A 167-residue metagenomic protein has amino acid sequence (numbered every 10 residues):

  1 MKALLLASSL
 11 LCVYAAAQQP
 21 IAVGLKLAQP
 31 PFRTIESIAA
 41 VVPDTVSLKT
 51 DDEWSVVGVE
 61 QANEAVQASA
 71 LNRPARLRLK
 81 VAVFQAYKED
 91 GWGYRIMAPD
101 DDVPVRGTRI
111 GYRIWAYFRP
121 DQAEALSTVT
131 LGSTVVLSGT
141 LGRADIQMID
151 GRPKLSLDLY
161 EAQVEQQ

Functional and structural regions predicted by a protein language model:
A3-V13: Sec-dependent N-terminal signal peptides
Q18-Q167: OB-fold and OB-like single-stranded nucleic-acid-recognition modules and their adjacent interaction interfaces
